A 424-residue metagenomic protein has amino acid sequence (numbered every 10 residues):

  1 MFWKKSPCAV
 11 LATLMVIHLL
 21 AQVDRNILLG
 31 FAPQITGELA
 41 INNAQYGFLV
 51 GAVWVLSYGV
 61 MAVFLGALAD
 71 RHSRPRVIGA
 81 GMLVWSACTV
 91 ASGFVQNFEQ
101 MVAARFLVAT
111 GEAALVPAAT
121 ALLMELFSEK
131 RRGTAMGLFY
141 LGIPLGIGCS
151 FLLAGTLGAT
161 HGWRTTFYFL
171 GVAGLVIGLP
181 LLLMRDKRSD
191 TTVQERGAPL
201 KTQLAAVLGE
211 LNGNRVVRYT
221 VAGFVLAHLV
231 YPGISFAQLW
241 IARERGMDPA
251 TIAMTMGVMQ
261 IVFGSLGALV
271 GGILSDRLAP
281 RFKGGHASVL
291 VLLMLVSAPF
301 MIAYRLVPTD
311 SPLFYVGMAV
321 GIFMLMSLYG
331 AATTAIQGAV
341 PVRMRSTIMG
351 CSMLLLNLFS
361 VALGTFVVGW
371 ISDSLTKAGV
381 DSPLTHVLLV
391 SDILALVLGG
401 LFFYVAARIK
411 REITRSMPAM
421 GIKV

Functional and structural regions predicted by a protein language model:
M1-W3, R188-T220, E244: Juxtamembrane intracellular "pre-TM" segments in multi-pass secondary transporters
L29, R215-A268, M326-Y329, T333 (+1 more regions): Extracytoplasmic gate region of multi-pass secondary transporters
F31-V60: Extracellular/periplasmic helix-loop-helix junction of adjacent transmembrane segments in MFS-like secondary
A40, S73, F94-Q100, G111 (+2 more regions): Helix-breaking motifs and short loop linkers at transmembrane-helix boundaries and internal kinks in secondary membrane
V60-F98: Conserved MFS/SLC helix-loop-helix module at the cytosolic interface between two early adjacent transmembrane helices
R76-V90, H286-M301: Structural signature of the two symmetry-related core transmembrane helices
A104-I143: Cytoplasmic helix-loop-helix junction between adjacent transmembrane helices in 12-TM secondary transporters
F139-D186: Helix-loop-helix hairpin linking two adjacent transmembrane segments in secondary transporters
